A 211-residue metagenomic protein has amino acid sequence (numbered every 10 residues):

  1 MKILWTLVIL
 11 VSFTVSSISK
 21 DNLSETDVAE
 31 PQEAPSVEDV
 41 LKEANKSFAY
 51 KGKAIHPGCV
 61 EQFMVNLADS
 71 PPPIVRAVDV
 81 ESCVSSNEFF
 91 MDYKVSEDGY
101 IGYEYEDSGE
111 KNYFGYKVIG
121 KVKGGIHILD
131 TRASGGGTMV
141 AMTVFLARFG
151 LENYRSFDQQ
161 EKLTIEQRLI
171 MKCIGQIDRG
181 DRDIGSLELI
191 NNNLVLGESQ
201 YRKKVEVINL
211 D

Functional and structural regions predicted by a protein language model:
K2-D21: Classical Sec-dependent N-terminal signal peptides that target proteins to the secretory pathway
K20-S86, E152, I165-D211: Acidic, small-residue rich beta-repeat scaffolds with periodic aromatic anchors
Y103-K117: Signature of short aromatic-glycine-proline-rich micro-motifs recurring in repeat-based ectodomains
Y105-S108, A133-M139: Short consensus segments that form the blades of beta-propeller domains, in both extracellular/periplasmic
K117-K123, S186-I190: Structural signature of eukaryotic scaffold interfaces centered on beta-propeller domains
G125-A133, N193-E198: Short beta-strand elements that form the blades of beta-propeller/WD-repeat-like and other beta-sheet-rich scaffold
G137-L146, R202-N209: Structural motif
F149-Q159: Short loop/turn segments immediately following beta-strands, especially the blade-tip and inter-blade linker loops
